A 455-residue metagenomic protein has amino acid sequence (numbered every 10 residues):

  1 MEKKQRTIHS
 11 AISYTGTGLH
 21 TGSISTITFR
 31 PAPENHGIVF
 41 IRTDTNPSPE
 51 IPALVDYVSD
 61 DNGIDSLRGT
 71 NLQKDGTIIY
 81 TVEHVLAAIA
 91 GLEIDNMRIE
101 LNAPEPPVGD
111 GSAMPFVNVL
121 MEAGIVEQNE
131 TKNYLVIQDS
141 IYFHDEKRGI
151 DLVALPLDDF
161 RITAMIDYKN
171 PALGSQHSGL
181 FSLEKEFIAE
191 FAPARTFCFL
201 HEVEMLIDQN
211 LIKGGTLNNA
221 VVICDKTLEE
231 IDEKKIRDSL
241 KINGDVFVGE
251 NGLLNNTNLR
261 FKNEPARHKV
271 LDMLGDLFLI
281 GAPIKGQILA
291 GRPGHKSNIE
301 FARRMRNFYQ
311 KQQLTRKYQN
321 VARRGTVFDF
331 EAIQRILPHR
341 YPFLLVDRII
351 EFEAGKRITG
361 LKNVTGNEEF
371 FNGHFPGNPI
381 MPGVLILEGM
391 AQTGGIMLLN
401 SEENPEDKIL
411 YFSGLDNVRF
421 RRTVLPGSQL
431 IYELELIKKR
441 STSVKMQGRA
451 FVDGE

Functional and structural regions predicted by a protein language model:
M1-D95, E100-N320: C-terminal regulatory domains involved in ligand/effector binding and gene-expression control
T7-A11, F328-I333, L430-Y432: Short Pro/Gly-enriched beta-strand edge/turn motifs at strand-loop
S25, I162-A164, G360, Y432-E433 (+1 more regions): Hydrophobic residues positioned within well-ordered beta-strands of beta-sheet architectures
N102, Q447, D453-G454: Short strand-turn-strand beta-turns centered on an Asx-Gly dipeptide
H144-E146, F451-E455: Short strand-coil-strand connectors
R267-I280, I380-P405: Active-site helix/loop of acyl-thioester processing domains in fatty-acid/polyketide metabolism, spanning hotdog-fold
G281-A290, Y318-V327, G394-I431: Hydrophobic beta-strand-centered segment that forms part of the acyl-chain substrate-binding groove
K311-I380, E406-I409, R421-L425, I437-S441 (+1 more regions): Non-catalytic linker/capping segments at the edges of enzyme domains
